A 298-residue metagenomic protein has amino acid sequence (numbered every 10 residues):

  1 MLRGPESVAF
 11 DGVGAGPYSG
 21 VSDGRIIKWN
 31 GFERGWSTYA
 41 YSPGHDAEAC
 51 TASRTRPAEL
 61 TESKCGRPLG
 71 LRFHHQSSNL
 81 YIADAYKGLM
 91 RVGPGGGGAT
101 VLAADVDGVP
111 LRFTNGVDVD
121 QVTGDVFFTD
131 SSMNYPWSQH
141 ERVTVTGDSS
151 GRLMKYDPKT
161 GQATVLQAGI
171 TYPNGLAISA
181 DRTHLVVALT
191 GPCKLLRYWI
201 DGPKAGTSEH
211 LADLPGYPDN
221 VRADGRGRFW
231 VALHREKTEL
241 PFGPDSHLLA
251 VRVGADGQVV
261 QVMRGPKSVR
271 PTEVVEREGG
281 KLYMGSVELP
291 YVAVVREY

Functional and structural regions predicted by a protein language model:
M1-I26, V269-P271: Beta-strand-rich domains and repeat architectures in extracellular enzymes and scaffolds, especially beta-propellers
M1-L2, A40-P43, L60-K64, L102-V109 (+3 more regions): Surface loop/turn motifs at the tips and blade-to-blade linkers of beta-strand repeat domains
S7, G70, G116, G175 (+3 more regions): Conserved beta-strand position repeated once per blade in WD40 beta-propeller domains
D11-G14, F73-S77, V119-T123, A180-R182 (+2 more regions): Residue-level detector of Asp-centered blade-edge/turn motifs that repeat once per structural unit in beta-propeller
V13-T51, G93-G95: Beta-propeller domains
N30-R34, G93-G97, Y156-G161, W199-K204 (+2 more regions): Short loop/turn segments that connect beta-strands within beta-propeller blades
C50-L69, H74-H75, N79, A83-T144 (+1 more regions): Asp-box/WD-like beta-propeller blade repeats and closely related beta-sheet repeat scaffolds
D213-R264: Loop/turn-rich, solvent-exposed surfaces of beta-rich toroidal or solenoidal domains
